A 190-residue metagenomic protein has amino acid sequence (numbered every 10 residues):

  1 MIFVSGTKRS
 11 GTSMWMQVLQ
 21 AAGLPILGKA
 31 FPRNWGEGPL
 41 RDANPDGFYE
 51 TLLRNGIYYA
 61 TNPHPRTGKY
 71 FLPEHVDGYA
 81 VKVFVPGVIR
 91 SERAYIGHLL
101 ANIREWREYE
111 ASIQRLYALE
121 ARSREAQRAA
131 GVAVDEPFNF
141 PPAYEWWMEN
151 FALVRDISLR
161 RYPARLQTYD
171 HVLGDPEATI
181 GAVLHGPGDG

Functional and structural regions predicted by a protein language model:
M1-P73: PAPS-dependent sulfotransferase catalytic core
D77-D189: PAPS-dependent sulfotransferase catalytic domain
